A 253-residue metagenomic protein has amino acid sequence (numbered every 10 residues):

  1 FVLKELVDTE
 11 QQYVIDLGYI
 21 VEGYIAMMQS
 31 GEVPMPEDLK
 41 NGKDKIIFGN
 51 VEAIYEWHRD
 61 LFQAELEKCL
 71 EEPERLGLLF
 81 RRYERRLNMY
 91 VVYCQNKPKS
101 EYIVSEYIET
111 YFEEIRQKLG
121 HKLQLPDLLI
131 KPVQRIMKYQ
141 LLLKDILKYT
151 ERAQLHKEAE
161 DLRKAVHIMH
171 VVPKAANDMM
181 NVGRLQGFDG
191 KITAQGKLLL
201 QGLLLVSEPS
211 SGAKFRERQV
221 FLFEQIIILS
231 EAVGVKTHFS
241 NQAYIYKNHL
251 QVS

Functional and structural regions predicted by a protein language model:
F1-A194, P209-R216: An all-alpha helical bundle fold corresponding to the catalytic cores of small-GTPase guanine nucleotide exchange
T193-S253: Structured beta-rich ligand-binding regulatory domains in large eukaryotic signaling proteins
